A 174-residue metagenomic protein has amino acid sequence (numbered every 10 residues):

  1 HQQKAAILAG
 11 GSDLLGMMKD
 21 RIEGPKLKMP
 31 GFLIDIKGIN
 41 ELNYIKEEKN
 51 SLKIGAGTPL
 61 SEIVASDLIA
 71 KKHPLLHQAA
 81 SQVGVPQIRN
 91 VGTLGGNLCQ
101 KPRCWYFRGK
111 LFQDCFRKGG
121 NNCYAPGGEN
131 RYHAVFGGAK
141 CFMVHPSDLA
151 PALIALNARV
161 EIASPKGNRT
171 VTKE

Functional and structural regions predicted by a protein language model:
H1-E174: C-terminal structural segment of proteins
